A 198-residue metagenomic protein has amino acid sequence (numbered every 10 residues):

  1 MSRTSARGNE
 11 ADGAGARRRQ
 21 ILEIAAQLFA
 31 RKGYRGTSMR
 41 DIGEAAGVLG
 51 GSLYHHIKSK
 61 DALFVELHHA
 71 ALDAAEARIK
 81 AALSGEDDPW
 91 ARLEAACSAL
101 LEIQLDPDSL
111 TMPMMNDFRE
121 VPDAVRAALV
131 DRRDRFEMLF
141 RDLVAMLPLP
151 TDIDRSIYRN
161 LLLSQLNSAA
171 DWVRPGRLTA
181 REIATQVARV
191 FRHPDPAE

Functional and structural regions predicted by a protein language model:
M1-A16, Q27, E198: N-terminal intrinsically disordered/low-complexity leader segments
R17-Q20, I24, L28-A62, E66: Helix-turn-helix
R31-R35, E86, P107: Short coil/turn segments at alpha/beta junctions that flank glycine-rich nucleotide-binding fingerprints
I57, M115-V121, S164: Short helix-capping/turn signature of helix-turn-helix
E66, K80-D106, Y158-L162: Hydrophobic alpha-helical connector segments
D73-E76, K80, I103-D106, D123-L149 (+2 more regions): Amphipathic alpha-helical packing segments from all-alpha helical-bundle domains
E102-D106, L110, D142, D152 (+2 more regions): Amphipathic C-terminal alpha-helical segment
